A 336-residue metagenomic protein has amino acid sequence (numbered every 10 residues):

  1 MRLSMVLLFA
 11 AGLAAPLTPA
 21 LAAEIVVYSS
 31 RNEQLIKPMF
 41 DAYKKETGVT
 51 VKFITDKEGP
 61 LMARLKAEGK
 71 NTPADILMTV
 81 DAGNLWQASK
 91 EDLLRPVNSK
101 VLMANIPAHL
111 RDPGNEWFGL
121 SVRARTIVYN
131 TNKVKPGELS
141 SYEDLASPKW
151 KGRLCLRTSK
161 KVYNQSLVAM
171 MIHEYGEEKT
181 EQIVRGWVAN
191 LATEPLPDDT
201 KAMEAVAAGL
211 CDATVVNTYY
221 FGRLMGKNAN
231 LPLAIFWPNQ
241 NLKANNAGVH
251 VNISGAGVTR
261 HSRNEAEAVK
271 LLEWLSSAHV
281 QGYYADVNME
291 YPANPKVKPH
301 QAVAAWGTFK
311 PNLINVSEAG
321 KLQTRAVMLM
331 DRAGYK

Functional and structural regions predicted by a protein language model:
A15-A22: Sec/Tat signal peptide C-region and signal peptidase I cleavage site
A23-W86: Early extracytoplasmic/lumenal segment of secretory-pathway proteins
Y28-S30, P113-G114, Y129-T131, G137 (+3 more regions): Short beta-strand->loop
T72-L77, R95-I127, E143, R153-L156: A structural signal for short loop-to-beta-strand junctions that line the ligand-binding cleft of periplasmic/secreted
L85-L93, D112-S140, V168-A169, V251-G257: Periplasmic solute-binding protein
A88-P96, A108-N115, L224-Q240: Ligand-binding "clamshell"
S159, Y163, M170-Q240: Ligand-binding pocket segment of bilobal, Venus flytrap-like solute-binding proteins
S254-I314: Mature extracytoplasmic/periplasmic domains
